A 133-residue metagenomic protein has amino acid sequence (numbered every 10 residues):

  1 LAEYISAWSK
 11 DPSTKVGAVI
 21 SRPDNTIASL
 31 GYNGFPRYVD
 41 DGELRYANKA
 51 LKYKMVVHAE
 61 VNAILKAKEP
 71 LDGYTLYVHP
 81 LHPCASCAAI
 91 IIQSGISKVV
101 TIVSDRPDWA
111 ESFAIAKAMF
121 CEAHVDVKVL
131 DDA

Functional and structural regions predicted by a protein language model:
L1-A133: Zinc-dependent deaminase catalytic domain
